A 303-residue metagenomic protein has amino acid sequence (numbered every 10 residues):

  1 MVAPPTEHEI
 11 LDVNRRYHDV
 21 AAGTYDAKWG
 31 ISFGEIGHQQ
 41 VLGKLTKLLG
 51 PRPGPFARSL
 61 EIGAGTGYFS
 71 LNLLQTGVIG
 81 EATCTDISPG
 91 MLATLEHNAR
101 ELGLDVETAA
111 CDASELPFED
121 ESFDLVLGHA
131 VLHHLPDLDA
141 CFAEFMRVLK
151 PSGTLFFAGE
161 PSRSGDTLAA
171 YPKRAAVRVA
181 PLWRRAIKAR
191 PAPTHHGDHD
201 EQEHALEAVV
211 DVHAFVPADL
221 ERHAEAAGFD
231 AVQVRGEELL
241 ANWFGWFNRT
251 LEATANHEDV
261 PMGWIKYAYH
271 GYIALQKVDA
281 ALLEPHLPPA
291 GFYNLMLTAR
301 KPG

Functional and structural regions predicted by a protein language model:
M1-P53, Y68-N72, A255: Conserved class I S-adenosyl-L-methionine
L60-I62, T66-E115: Class I SAM-dependent methyltransferase SAM/SAH-binding core
S114-L125: A short acidic, Gly/Pro-enriched loop at the edge of an enzyme's catalytic core that lines a small-molecule cofactor
D139-P151: A short glycine-rich, Lys/Arg-flanked "PGG" loop and its adjoining helix->strand segment in the class I
T154-P191: Conserved class I S-adenosyl-L-methionine
E203-D219: Acceptor-substrate binding/catalytic loop of class I
F229-L240: Conserved S-adenosyl-L-methionine
E238-A281: C-terminal helical/coil "lid" or tail adjacent to the Rossmann-like core of SAM-dependent
